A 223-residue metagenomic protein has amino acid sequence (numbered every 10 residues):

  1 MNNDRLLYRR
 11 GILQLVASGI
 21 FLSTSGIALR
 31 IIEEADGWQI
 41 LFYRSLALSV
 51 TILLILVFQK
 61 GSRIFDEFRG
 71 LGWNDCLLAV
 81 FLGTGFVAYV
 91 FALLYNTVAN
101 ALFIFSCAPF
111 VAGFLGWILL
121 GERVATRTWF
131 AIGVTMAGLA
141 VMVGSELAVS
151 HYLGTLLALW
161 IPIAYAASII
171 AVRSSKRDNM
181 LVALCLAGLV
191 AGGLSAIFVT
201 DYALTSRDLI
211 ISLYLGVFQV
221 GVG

Functional and structural regions predicted by a protein language model:
M1-F42, V80, A88, L147-S174 (+3 more regions): Glycine-/small-residue-enriched transmembrane alpha-helix faces in small-molecule transporters and effluxers
L13, A17, Y43-A47, W73 (+7 more regions): Hydrophobic residues within alpha-helical transmembrane segments of multi-pass solute transporters/permease subunits
E34-T84, V111-A112, A164-S168, L184-D201: Transmembrane alpha-helices of multi-pass small-molecule transport proteins
Q39-V50, V90-G121, I161: Specific alpha-helical transmembrane segments that line the substrate/conduction pathway and gating interfaces
I52, L82, L115, V124-G144 (+2 more regions): Hydrophobic transmembrane alpha-helices of multi-pass small-molecule transport proteins
K60-N100, F105, V141, G216-G223: Specific transmembrane alpha-helical segments of multi-pass solute transporters/efflux pumps, especially DMT/EamA
R69, W73, L102-F105, G121-V141 (+2 more regions): Loop-to-transmembrane alpha-helix entry segments
F91-N96, G144-Y152, S174, T200-R207: Membrane-interface helix caps and helix-loop-helix hairpins in membrane proteins
